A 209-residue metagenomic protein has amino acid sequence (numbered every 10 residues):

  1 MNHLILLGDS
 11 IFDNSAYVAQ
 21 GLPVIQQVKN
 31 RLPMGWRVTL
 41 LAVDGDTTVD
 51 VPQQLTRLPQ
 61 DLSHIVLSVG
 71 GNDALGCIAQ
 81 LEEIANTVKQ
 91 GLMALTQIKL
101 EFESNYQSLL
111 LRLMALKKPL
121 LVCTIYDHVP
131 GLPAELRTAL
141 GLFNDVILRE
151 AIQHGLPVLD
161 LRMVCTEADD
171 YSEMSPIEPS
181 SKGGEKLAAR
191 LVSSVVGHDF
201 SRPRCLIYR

Functional and structural regions predicted by a protein language model:
M1-D46, Q54-D61: Serine-esterase "nucleophile elbow" of acetyl-processing enzymes
Q53-S194, H198-R209: Alpha-helical cap/lid subdomain in secreted, periplasmic, or secretory-pathway luminal O-acyl-processing enzymes
